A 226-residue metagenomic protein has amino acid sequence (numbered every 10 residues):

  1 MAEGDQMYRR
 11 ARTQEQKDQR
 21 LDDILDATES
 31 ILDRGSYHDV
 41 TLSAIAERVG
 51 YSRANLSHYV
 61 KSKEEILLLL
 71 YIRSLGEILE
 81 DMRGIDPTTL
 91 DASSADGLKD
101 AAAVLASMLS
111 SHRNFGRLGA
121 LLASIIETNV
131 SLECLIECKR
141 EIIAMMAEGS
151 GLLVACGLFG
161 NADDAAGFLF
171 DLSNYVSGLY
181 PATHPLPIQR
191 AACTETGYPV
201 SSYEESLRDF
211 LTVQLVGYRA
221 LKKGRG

Functional and structural regions predicted by a protein language model:
M1-G35, S43-A44, T89-S93: Basic, helix-initiating cap at the start of DNA-binding domains
A2-G4, A147-A155, F159, G178-G226: C-terminal peripheral helix-coil segments that are non-catalytic and often amphipathic
D23, I31, H38-E65, L69: Helix-turn-helix
L25, L98-A103, L169, E204-L215: Short, amphipathic alpha-helical "lid/cap" segments that border enzyme active or binding sites
L69, G84-F115, A165-L172: Hydrophobic alpha-helical connector segments
I72-L79: Short, basic, alpha-helical segments at the C-terminal edge of helix-turn-helix-like DNA-binding modules
L109-E133, H184-A192: Amphipathic alpha-helical segments used for helix-helix packing
T128-G157, D163-A166, D209: Amphipathic alpha-helical packing segments from all-alpha helical-bundle domains
